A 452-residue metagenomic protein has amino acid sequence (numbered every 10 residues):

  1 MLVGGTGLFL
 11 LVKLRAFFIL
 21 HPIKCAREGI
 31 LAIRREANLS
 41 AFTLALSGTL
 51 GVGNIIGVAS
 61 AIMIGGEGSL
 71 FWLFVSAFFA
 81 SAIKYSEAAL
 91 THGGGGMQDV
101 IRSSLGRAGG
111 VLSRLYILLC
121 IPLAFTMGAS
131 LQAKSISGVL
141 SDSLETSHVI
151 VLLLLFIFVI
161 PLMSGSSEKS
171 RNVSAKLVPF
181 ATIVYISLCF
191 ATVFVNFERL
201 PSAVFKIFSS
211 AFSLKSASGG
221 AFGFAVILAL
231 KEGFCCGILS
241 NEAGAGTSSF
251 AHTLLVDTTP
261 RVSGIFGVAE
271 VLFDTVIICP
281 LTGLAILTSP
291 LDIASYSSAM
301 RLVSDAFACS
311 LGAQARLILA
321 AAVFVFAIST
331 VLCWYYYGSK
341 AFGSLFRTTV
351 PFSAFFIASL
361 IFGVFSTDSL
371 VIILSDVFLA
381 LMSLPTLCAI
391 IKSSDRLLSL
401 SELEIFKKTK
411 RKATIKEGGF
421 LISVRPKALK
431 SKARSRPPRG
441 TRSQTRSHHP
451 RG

Functional and structural regions predicted by a protein language model:
M1-A26, I117, A133-L140, T146-N196 (+4 more regions): Membrane-interface loop-to-helix entry segments
M1-N54, I62-G68, A80, A389-T409: N-terminal alpha-helical transmembrane segments of multi-pass membrane transport and channel/translocase proteins
L2-T6, L39-I55, S113-K134, V151-L155 (+3 more regions): Hydrophobic, membrane-embedded alpha-helices of multi-pass small-molecule transporters
G7-L11, L46-T49, S76-G94, I101-M163 (+2 more regions): Helix-loop-helix module between adjacent transmembrane segments
L14-F18, N54-G57, T126-S137, V159-R171 (+4 more regions): Transmembrane helix-loop junctions in multi-pass membrane proteins
A16-A37, S60-I62, G66-L70, A82-A108 (+4 more regions): Flexible loop linkers connecting adjacent transmembrane helices in multi-pass alpha-helical membrane transporters
S40-D99, S103-G106, G264-S289: Membrane-interface helix-loop-helix modules in multi-pass membrane proteins
Y85-G93, A191-K206, G219-A221, T253-L255 (+1 more regions): Extracellular/periplasmic helix-exit of transmembrane alpha-helices
